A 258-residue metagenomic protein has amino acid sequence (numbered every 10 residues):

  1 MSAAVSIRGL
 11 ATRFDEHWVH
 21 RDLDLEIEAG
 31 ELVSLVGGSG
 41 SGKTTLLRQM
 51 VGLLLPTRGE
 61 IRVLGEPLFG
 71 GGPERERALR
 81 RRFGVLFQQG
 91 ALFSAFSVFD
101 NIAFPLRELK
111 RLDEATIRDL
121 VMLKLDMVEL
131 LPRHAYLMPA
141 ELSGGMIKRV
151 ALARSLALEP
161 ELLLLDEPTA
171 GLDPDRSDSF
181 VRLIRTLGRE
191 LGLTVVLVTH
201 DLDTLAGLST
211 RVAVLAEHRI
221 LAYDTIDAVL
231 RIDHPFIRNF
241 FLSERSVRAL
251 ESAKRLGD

Functional and structural regions predicted by a protein language model:
V36-G38: The feature captures the beta-strand-to-loop junction immediately N-terminal to the Walker
V51: Helix-to-loop junction immediately C-terminal to a conserved catalytic motif
P67, A115-R133: Conserved ABC ATPase "signature" region
M138-L142, M146: Conserved ABC ATPase signature
E159: Conserved catalytic motifs of ABC-family nucleotide-binding domains
L163-D166: Catalytic Walker B motif of ABC-type/P-loop ATPase nucleotide-binding domains
